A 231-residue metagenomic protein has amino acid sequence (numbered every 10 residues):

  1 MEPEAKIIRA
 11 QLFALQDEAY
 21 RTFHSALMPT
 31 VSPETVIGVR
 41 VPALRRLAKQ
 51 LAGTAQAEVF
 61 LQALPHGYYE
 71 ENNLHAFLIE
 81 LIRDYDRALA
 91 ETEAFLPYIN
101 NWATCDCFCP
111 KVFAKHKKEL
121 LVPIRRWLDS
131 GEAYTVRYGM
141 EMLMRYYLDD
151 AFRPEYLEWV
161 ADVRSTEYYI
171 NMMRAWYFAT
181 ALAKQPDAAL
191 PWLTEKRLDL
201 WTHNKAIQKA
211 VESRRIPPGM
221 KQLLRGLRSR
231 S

Functional and structural regions predicted by a protein language model:
M1-S231: Alpha-helical scaffold domains
